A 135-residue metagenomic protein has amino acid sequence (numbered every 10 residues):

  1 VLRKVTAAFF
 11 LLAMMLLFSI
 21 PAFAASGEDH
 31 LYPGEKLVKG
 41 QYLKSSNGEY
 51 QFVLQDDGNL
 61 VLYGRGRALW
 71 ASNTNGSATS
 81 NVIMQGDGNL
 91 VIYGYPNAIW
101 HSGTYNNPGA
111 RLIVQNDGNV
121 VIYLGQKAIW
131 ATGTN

Functional and structural regions predicted by a protein language model:
V1, F18-P21: Secretory targeting signatures
V1-F9: Bacterial N-terminal signal peptides that target proteins for export
A8-S19: Bacterial N-terminal signal peptides
F23-N135: Beta-rich ligand-binding surfaces for carbohydrates and other polyanions
